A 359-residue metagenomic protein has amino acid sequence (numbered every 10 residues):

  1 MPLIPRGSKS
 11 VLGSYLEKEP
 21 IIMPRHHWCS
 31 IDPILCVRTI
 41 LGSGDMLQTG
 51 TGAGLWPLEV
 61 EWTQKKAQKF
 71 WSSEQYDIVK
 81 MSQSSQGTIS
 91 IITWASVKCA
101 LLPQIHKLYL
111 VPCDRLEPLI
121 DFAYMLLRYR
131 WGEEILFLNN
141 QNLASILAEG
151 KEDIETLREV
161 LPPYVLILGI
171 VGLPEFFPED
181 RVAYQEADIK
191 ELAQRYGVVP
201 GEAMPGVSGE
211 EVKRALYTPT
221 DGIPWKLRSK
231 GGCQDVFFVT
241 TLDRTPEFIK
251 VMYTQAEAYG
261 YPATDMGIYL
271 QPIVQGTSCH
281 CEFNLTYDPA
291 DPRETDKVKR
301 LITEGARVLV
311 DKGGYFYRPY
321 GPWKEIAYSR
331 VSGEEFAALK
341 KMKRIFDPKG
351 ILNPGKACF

Functional and structural regions predicted by a protein language model:
M1-A123: FAD-binding subdomain of flavoenzyme oxidoreductases
M1-S10, M266-H280, V310-K324, G350-K356: Core alpha/beta catalytic barrel or barrel-like domain that forms the active/cofactor pocket in diverse metabolic
Y15-K18, G150-K151, V331-E334: Short low-complexity, flexible loop/linker segments enriched in glycine and/or proline with clustered acidic
L110-D296, R300-L301, P319-K324: C-terminal substrate-recognition/cap domain of FAD-linked oxidoreductases
T295-G313: Long, well-ordered alpha-helical scaffolding segments within enzyme catalytic domains, especially pronounced
R318-F359: Activity-critical C-terminal alpha-helical subdomain
